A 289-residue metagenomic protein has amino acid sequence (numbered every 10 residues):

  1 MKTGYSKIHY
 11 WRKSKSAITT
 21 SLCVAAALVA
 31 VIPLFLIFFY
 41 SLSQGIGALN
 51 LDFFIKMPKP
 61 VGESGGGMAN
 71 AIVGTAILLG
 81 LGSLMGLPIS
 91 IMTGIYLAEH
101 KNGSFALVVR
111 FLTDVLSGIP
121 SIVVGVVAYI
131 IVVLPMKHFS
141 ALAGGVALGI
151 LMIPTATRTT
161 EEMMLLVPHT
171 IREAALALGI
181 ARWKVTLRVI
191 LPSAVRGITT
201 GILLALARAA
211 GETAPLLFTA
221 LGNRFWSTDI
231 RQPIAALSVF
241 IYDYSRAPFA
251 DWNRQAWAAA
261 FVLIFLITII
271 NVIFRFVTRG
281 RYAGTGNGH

Functional and structural regions predicted by a protein language model:
M1-V29, F274-H289: Transmembrane alpha-helical segments of polytopic membrane transport and secretion proteins
I18, E161, L165, L203 (+1 more regions): C-terminal transmembrane helix and the adjacent membrane-cytosol boundary/short C-terminal tail of inner/organellar
V61-G62, L216-I264: Interhelical loop and adjacent transmembrane-helix boundary motif in polytopic membrane transport permeases
G66-Y96: Transmembrane alpha-helix signature in integral membrane proteins
I89-A128, T155-E162, G284-H289: Cytoplasmic-entry segments and transmembrane alpha-helices of multi-pass inner-membrane transporters
D114-I150: Generic hydrophobic transmembrane alpha-helix motif, especially the helices
P120, L178-G179, P192: Glycine/proline-centered hinge or cleavage motifs at structural transition points of membrane proteins
R182-T219: Transmembrane alpha-helices
